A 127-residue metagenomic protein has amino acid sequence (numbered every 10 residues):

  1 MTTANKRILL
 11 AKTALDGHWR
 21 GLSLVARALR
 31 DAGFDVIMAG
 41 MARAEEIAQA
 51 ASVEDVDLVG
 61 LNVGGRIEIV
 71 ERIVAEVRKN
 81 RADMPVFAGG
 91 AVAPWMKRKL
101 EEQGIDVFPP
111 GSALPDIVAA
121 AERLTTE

Functional and structural regions predicted by a protein language model:
M1-V36: ATP-dependent carboxylate/acyl-activation modules
L22, R30-D106, P110-D116: Cofactor-cradling patches in redox/metallo enzymes
A113-T126: Two-component system phosphotransfer/interaction surface
